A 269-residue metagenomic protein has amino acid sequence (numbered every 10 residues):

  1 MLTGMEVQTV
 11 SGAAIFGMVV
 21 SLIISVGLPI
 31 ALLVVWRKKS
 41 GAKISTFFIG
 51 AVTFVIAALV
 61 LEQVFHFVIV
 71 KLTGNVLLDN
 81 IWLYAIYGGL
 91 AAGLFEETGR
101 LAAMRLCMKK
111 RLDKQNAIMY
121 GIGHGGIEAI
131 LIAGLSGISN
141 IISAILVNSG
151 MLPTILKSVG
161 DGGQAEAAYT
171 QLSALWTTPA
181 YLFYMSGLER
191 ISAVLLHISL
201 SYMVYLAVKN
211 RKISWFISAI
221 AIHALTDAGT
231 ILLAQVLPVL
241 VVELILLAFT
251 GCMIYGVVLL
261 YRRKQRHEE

Functional and structural regions predicted by a protein language model:
L2-E269: Hydrophobic alpha-helical segments at protein termini of multi-pass membrane proteins
